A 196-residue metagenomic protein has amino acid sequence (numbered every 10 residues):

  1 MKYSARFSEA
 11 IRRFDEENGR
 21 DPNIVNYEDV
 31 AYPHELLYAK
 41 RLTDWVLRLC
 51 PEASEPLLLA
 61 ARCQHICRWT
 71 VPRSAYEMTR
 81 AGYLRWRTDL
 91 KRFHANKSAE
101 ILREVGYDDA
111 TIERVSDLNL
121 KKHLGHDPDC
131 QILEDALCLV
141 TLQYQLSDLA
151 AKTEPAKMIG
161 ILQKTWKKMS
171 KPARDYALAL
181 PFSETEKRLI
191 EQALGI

Functional and structural regions predicted by a protein language model:
M1-S8, G195-I196: Basic/polar N-terminal segments that are highly enriched at the extreme N-terminus, encompassing both cleavable
Y3-R6, A61, D108-L139, Q143-L146 (+1 more regions): Histidine/acidic-rich helix-loop-helix segments that form or flank divalent-metal centers in metalloenzyme catalytic
A5-T43, A75-R85: Active-site flanking loop/helix segments enriched in acidic
D29-L57, S98-V105, A110-E113: Alpha-helical phosphate/pyrophosphate-handling elements in metalloenzyme active cores
P33, Y76-K97, T153-A179, E186: Divalent-cation-assisted or electrostatically stabilized phosphate/pyrophosphate-binding catalytic cores
E55-S74, S98, D117-H123, L137: His-Asp-centered metal-binding catalytic motifs of divalent-metal-dependent phosphohydrolases/nucleases
I66-R80, L142-L146: Acidic, Mg2+-coordinating active-site segments of isoprenoid diphosphate-utilizing enzymes
L180-I196: Long hydrophobic alpha-helical segments typical of transmembrane helices together with their membrane-interfacial
